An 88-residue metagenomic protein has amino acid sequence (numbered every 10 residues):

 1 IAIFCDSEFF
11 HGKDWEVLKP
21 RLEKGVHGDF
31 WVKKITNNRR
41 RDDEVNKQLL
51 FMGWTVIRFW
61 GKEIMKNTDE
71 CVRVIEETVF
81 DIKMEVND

Functional and structural regions predicted by a protein language model:
I1-R39: Short beta-strand-loop-alpha-helix junction that forms the active-site gateway of nucleic-acid-processing nucleases
W15, E23-G25, I35-D88: Basic, glycine-rich
